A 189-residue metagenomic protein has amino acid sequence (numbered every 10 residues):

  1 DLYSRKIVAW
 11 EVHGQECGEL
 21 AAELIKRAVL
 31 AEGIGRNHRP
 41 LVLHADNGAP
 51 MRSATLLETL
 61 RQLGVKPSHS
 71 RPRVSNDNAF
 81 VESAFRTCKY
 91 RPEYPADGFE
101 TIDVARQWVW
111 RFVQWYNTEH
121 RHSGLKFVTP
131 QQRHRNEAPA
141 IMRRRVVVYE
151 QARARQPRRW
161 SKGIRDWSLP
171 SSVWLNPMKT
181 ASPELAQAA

Functional and structural regions predicted by a protein language model:
D1-A189: Charged DNA-binding/catalytic regions of mobile-element recombinases
